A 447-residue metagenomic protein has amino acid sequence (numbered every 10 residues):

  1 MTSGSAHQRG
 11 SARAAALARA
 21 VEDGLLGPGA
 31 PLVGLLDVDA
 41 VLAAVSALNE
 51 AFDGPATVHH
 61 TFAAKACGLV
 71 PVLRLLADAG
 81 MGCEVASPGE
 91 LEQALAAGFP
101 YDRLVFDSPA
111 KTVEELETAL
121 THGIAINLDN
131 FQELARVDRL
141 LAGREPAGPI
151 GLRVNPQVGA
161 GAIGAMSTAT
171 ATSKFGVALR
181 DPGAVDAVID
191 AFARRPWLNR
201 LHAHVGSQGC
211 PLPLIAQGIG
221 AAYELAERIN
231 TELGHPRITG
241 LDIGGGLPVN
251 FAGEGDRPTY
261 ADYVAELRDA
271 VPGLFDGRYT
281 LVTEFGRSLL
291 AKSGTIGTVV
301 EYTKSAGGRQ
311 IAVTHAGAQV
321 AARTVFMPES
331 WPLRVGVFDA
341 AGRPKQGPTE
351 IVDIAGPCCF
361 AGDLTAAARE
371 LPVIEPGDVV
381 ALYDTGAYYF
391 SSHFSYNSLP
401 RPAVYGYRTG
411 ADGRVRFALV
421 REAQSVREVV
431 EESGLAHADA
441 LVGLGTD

Functional and structural regions predicted by a protein language model:
M1-G148, L233, V373, G410-D447: A charged N-terminal "starter" segment
L25, G277-D447: Charged (often Lys/Glu-rich) extended helix/loop segments that serve as interaction or gating elements
V41, K65, S87, A119 (+7 more regions): Conserved, mostly hydrophobic/aromatic
T57-T61, G80-G82, Y101-V105, A125 (+6 more regions): Structural preference for beta-strand elements that scaffold enzyme active sites
A63, A86, D107, D129 (+7 more regions): Generic beta-strand/beta-sheet core signal
G68-P71, E92-Q93, T112, V158-G161 (+6 more regions): Flexible loop/turn segments at secondary-structure boundaries
A110-K111, F131-L134, A142, N155-G159 (+4 more regions): Short acidic/polar capping segments at secondary-structure boundaries
Q157-T303, L371, N397: Active-site loop/helix belt of alpha/beta enzymes
